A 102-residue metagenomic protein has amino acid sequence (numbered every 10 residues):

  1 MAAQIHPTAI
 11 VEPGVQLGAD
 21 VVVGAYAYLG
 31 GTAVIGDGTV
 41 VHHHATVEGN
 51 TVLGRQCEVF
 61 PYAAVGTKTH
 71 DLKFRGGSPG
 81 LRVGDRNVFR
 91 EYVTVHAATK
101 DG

Functional and structural regions predicted by a protein language model:
A3, A9, V15, D20-V23 (+11 more regions): A structural motif detector for beta-strand N-caps
G30, G36, A98-G102: Right-handed parallel beta-helix
T32, N50, F74-G76: Alpha-helix N-cap/helix-start motif
G66-G77, T99-G102: Acidic/polar low-complexity surface segments
